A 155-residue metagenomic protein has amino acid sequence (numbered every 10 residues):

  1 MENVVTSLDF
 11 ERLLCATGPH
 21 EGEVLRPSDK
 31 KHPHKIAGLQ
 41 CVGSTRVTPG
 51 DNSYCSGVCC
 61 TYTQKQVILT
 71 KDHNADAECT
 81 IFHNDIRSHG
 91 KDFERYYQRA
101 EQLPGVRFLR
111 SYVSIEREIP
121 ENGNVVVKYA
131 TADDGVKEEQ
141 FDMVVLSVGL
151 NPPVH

Functional and structural regions predicted by a protein language model:
E2-G90, P152-H155: Rossmann-like dinucleotide/flavin-binding elements
K65-V154: A Rossmann-like FAD-binding core segment of flavoenzymes
